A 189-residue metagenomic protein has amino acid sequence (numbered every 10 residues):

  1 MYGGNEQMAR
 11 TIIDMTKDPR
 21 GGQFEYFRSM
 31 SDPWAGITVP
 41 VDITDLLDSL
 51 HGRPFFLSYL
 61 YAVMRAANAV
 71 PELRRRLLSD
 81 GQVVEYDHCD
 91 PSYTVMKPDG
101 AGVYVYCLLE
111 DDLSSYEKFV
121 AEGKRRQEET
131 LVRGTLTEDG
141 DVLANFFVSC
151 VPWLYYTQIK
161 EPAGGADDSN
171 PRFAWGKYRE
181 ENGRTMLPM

Functional and structural regions predicted by a protein language model:
Y2-G21, M64, N68, D87-S92 (+6 more regions): Domain-scale detector for complete catalytic domains at protein termini or as standalone homologs
M8-P40, F56, A144-L187: Flexible, Gly/Pro-enriched loop and linker segments at secondary-structure and domain junctions
A35-H51, G102-S114: Acyl-group handling in specialized metabolite and lipid biosynthesis
L46-P71, R184-M189: Acyl activation and transfer enzymes in specialized metabolism, enriched for ANL adenylate-forming modules
L73-C107: Small-residue-rich loop/turn and linker elements
E85-D87, G140-V142, D167-S169: A short, structural micro-pattern
K97-I159: Helical lid/core segments from catalytic subdomains that handle acyl or acyl-like groups
A101-C107, N182-M189: Short, well-ordered strand-loop elements centered on a beta-strand within folded domains, enriched for acidic residues
